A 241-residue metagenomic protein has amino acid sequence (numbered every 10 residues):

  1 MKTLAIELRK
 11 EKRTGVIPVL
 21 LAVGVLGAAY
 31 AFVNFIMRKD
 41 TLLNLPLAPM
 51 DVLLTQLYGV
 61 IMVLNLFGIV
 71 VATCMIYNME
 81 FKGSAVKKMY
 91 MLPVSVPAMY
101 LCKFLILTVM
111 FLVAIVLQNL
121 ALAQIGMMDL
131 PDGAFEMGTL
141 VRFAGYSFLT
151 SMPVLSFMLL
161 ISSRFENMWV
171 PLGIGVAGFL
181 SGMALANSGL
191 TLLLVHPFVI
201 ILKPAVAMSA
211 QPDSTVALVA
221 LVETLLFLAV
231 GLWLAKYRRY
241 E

Functional and structural regions predicted by a protein language model:
M1-G24: Aromatic- and glycine-rich beta-strand/loop motifs that create alpha-glucan
V19-V25, F165-M183: Pore- or pathway-lining transmembrane helices of multi-pass membrane proteins that form conduits for solutes/ions
G24-V71, L101-F165, V206-V219: Secretory targeting signals
V33-L53, L172-E241: Terminal transmembrane helical anchor/hairpin motif
F67-F81, S156-W169, T224-Y237: Transmembrane alpha-helical segments in integral membrane proteins
I76-T108: Helix-loop-helix units of permease transmembrane domains in multi-pass membrane transporters, especially ABC
Y77, V86-M89, A121, I125 (+4 more regions): Hydrophobic alpha-helical interface/terminus motif in multipass membrane transporters
